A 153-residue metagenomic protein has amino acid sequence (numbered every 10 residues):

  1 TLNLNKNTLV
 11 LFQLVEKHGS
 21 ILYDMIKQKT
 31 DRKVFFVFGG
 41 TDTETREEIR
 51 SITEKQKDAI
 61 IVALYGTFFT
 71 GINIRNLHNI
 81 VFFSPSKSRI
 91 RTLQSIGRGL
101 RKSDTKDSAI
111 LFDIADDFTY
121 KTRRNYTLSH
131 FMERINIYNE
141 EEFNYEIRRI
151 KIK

Functional and structural regions predicted by a protein language model:
T1-I26, Y138: Conserved strand-helix element at the start of the C-terminal RecA-like helicase core
N5, T30-D31, E142-N144: Glycine-centered loop/turn motif at secondary-structure junctions
K6-N7, L14, R32-K33, K57-A59: Short coil/turn segments at beta-strand junctions that form active-site/ligand-binding loops
L9, Y23, K27-E47: Conserved RecA-like helicase motor-core motifs
V34-F36, L111, Y145-I147: Conserved beta-strand scaffold positions in the cores of enzyme catalytic domains, especially in NTP/NDP-utilizing
G39-E141: Conserved RecA-like P-loop NTPase helicase motor core
I135-N136, E140-K153: Charged phosphate-binding loop/patch that engages nucleotide di/tri-phosphates or the phosphate backbone of nucleic
